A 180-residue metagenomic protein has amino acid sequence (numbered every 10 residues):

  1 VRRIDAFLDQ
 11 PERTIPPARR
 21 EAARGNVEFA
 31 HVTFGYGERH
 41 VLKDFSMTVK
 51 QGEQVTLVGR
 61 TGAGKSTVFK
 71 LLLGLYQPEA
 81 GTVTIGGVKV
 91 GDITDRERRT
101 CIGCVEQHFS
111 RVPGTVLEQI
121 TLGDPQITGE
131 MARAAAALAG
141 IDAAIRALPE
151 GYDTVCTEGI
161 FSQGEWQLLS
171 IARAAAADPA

Functional and structural regions predicted by a protein language model:
V1-L8: Cytosolic ends of transmembrane helices, especially the final helix of ABC transmembrane type-1 domains
T14, E21-A180: ABC-type nucleotide-binding domain
